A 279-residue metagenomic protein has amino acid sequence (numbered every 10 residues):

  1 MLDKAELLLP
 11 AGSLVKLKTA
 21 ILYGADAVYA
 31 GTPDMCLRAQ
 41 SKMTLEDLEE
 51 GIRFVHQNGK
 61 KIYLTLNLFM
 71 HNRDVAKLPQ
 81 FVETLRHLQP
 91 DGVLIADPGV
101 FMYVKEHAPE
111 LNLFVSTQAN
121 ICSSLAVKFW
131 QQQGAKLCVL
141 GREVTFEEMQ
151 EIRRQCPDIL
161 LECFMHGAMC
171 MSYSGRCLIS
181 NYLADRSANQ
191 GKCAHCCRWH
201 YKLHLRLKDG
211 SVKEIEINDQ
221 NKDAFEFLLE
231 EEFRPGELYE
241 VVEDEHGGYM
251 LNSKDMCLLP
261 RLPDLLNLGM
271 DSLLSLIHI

Functional and structural regions predicted by a protein language model:
L2-I121, L125, V139-E143, E147-S272: Active-site pocket-lining/capping segments in soluble small-molecule metabolic enzymes
G134-A135: As written
I277-I279: Conserved small/polar residues in nucleotide/adenosyl-binding loops
